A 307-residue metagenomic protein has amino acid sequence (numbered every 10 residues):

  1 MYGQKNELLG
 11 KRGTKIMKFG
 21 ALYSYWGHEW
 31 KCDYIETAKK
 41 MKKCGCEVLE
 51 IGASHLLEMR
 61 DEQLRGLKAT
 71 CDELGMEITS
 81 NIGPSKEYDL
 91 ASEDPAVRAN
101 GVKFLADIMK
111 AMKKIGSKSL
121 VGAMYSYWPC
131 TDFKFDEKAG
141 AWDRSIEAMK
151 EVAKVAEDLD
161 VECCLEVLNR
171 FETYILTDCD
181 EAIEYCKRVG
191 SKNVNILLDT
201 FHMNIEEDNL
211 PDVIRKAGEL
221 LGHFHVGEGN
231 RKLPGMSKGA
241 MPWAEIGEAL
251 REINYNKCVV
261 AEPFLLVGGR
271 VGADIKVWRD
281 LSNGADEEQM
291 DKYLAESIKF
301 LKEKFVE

Functional and structural regions predicted by a protein language model:
Y2-Q4: Low-complexity, intrinsically disordered or signal/transmembrane-proximal segments
E7-L9, K15, D33, D72-L74 (+2 more regions): Active-site acidic/histidine proton-transfer and metal-coordination neighborhood in alpha/beta enzyme cores
L8-Y25, C32-G45, G116-K118, L176-L198 (+1 more regions): Histidine-acidic metal/acid-base catalytic patches
Y25-G27, A53-H55, P84-K86, S126-W128 (+4 more regions): Active-site-proximal loop/turn and secondary-structure-junction residues that shape catalytic pockets, frequently
E50-C71, P129-C130: Glycine-rich, proline-tolerant flexible connector loops at the mouths of alpha/beta enzymes
Q63-E73, E151-V152, K216, E245-A249: Catalytic-core regions built around general acid/base machinery
E87-D89, W128-D132, G268-A273: Short acidic/His/Gly/Ser-rich catalytic and metal-binding motifs that mark active-site loops of diverse hydrolases
